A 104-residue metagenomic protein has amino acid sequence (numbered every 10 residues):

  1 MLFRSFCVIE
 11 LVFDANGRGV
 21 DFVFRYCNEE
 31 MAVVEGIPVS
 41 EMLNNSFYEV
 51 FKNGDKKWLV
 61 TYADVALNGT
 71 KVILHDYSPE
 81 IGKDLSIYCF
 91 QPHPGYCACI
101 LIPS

Functional and structural regions predicted by a protein language model:
F6-E10, D14: Short hydrophobic secondary-structure edge segments in sensory/regulatory modules of signaling proteins
D14-G19, M31-M42: PAS/PAS-like sensory domain cap-loop motif
F24-M31: N-terminal capping loop/helix in small sensory signaling domains highlighted by a polar->aromatic N-x2-3-F motif
V34, S40-L43, F47-V50, V65: Alpha-helical sensory/transduction surfaces in regulatory modules that relay environmental signals to outputs, spanning
G54-I73, I81: Soluble sensory domains of the PAS superfamily and closely related sensory modules
K71-Y77, K83-I87, A98: PAS/PAC sensory module
Q91-S104: PAS-family sensory domains
